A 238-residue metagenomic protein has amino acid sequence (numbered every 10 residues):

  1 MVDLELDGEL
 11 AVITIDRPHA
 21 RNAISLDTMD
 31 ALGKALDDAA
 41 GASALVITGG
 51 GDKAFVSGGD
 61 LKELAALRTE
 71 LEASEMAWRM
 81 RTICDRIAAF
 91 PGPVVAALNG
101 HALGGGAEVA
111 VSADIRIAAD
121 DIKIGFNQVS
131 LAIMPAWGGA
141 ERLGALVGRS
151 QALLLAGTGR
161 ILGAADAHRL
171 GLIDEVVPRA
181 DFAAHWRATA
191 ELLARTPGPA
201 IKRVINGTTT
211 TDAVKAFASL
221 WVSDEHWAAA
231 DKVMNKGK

Functional and structural regions predicted by a protein language model:
M1-T48, D85: Conserved CoA-thioester-binding segment of acyl-CoA-metabolizing enzymes
G41, G49-I83, A102: Glycine- (often His-adjacent) and acidic-residue-rich active-site loop that binds/positions the CoA thioester
T69, G148, V177-P178: Helix-capping/helix-break motifs at membrane-protein junctions, especially on the cytosolic side just before or after
I83, I87-A89, A97, L103-A156 (+1 more regions): CoA-thioester-processing core
I115, L154, T158-R160, D166 (+2 more regions): Well-ordered beta-strand positions
I117-I122, I173-K215, D224: C-terminal long alpha-helix characteristic of the crotonase
A229-K238: Terminal low-complexity tails and localization/encapsulation signals of metabolic enzymes
